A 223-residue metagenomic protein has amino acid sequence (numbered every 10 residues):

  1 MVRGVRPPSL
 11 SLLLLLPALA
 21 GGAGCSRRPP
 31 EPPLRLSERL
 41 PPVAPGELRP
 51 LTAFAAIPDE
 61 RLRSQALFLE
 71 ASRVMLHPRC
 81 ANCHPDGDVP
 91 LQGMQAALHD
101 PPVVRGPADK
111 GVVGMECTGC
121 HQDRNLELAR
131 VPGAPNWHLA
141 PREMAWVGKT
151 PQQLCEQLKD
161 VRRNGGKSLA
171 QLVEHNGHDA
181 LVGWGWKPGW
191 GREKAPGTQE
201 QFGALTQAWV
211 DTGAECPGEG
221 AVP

Functional and structural regions predicted by a protein language model:
V2-A66, P78-A81, D86-L91, W209-P223: Post-cleavage N-terminal segment of exported redox proteins
A18, R73-L76, K110-V113, G148: Residue-level signal for mature regions of secreted extracellular proteins and peptides
A53-V74, P90, M94-K110: Electrostatic cytochrome c docking/interface patches
F54, P58, L62, L69 (+3 more regions): C-type cytochrome heme-c attachment and multiheme electron-transfer modules
P78-G87, G114-R124: The canonical Cys-X-X-Cys-His
D86, Q95-L98, P132, A221: Residue-level detector of alpha-helical recognition elements and their boundaries
V103-Q122, L154-K159, G220: Short, Lys/Arg-enriched charge-dense amphipathic segments
